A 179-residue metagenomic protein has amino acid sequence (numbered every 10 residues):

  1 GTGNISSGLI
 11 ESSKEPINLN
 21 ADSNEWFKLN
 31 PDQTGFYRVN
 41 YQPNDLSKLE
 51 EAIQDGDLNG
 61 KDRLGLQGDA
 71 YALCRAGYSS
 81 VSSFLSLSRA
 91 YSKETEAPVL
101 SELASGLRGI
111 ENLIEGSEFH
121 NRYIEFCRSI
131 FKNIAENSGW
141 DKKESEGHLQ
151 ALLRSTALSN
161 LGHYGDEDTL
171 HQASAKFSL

Functional and structural regions predicted by a protein language model:
G1-L179: Non-catalytic accessory/interaction domains
